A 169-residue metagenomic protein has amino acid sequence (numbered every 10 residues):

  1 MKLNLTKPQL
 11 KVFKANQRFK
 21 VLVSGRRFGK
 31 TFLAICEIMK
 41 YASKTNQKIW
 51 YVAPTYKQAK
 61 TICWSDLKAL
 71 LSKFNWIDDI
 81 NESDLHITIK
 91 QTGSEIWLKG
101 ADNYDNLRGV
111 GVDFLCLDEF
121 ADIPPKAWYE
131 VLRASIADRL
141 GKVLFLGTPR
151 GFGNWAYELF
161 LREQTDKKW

Functional and structural regions predicted by a protein language model:
M1-W169: Phosphate/NTP-binding elements of NTP-utilizing enzymes
